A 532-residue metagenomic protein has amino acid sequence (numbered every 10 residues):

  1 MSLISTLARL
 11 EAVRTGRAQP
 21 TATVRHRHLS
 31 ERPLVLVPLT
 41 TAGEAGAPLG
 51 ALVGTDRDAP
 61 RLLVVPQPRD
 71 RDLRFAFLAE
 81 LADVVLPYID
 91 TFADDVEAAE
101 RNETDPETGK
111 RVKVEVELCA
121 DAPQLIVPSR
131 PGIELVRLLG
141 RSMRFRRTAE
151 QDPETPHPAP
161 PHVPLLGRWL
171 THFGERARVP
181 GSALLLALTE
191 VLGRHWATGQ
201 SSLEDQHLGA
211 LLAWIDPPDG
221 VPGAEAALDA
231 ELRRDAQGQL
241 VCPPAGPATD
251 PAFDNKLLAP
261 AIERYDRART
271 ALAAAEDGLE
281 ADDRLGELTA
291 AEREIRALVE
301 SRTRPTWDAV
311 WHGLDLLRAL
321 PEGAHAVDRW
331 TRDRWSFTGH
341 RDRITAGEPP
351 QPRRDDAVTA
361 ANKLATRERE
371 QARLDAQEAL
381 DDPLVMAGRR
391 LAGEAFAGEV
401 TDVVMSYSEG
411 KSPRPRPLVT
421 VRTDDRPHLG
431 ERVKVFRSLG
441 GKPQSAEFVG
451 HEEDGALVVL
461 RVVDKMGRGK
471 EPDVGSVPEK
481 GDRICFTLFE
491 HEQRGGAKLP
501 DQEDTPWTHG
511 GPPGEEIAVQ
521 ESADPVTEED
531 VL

Functional and structural regions predicted by a protein language model:
M1-A122, M143-R176, P180-G181, L188 (+2 more regions): Long, charged/polar, low-complexity intrinsically disordered N-terminal extensions that precede catalytic
L7, L285-L429: Accessory interdomain/linker segments of ATP-dependent helicases and helicase-like nucleic-acid enzymes that mediate
V37-A42, Q67, V127-R130, T423-D424 (+1 more regions): Structural motif
A42-L49, D58-R61, G132-R137, R426-E431 (+1 more regions): Short, surface-exposed beta-strand/loop "edge" segments at domain boundaries and coil↔beta transitions
E115-Q124, P128-K256, E263: Metal-dependent DNA phosphodiester-chemistry modules and their immediately adjacent helices/loops in DNA-processing
P123, F436-G440, Q444-L532: C-terminal effector modules of nucleic-acid-centric enzymes and ribosome-associated factors
G193-R341: Mixed-charge, glycine-rich, non-catalytic linkers/tails in nucleic-acid processing enzymes
M386-P478: Conserved nucleotide-binding/hydrolysis modules and their immediate coupling elements across P-loop/ASCE NTPase motors
